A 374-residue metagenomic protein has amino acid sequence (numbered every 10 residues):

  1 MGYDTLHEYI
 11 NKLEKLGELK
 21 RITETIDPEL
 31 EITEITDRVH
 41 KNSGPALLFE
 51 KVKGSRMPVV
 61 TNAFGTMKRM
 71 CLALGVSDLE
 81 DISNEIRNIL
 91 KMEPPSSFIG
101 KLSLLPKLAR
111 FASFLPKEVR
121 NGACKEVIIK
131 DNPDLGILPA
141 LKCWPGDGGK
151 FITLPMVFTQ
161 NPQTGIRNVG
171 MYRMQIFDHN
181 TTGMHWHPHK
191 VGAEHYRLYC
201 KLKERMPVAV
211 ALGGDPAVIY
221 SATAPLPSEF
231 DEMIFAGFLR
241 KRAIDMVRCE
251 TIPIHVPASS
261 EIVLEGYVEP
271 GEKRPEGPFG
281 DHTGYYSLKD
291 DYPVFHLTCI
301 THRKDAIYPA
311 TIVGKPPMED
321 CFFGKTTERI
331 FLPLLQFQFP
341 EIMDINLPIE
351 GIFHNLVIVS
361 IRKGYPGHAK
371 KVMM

Functional and structural regions predicted by a protein language model:
M1-M374: Extended, highly charged
